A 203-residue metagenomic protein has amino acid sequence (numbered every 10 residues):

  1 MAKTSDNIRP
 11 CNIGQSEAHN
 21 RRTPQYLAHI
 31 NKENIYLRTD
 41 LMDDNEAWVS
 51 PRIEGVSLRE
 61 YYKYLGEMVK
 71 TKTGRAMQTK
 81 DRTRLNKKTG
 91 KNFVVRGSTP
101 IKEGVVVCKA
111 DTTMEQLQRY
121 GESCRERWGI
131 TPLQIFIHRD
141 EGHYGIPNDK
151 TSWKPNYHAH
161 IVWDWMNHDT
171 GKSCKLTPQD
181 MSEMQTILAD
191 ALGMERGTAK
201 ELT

Functional and structural regions predicted by a protein language model:
M1-T203: N-terminal nicking endonuclease/strand-transfer module with a His-rich metal-binding environment and a catalytic Tyr
